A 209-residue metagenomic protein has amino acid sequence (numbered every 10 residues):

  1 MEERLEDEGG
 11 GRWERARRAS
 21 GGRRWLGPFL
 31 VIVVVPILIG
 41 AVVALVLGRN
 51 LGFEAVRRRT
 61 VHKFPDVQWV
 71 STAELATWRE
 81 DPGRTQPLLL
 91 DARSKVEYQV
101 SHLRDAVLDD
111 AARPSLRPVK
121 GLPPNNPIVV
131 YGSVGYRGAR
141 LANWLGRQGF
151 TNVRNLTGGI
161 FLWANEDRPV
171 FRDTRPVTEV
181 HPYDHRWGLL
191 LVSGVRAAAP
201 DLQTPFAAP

Functional and structural regions predicted by a protein language model:
E2-E6, G11-D81, Q99-N126, A139-P209: Rhodanese-like catalytic fold shared by cysteine-dependent sulfurtransferases and DSP/PTP-type phosphatases
L75, P87-R93, A106: Short hydrophobic beta-strand that contains or immediately precedes a catalytic carboxylate
L88, P127-V129: Structural motif
D91-A92, Y131, L156: Active-site-adjacent beta-strand anchor residues
S133-G138: Membrane-embedded segments
